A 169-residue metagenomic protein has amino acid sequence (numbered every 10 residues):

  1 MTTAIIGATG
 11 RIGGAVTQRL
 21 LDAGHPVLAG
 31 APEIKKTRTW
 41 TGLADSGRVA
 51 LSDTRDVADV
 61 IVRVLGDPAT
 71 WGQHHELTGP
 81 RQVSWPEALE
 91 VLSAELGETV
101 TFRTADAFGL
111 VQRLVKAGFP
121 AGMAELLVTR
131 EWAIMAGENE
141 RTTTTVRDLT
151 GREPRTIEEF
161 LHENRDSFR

Functional and structural regions predicted by a protein language model:
T2-T101, A105, Q112-A117, A121-M123 (+3 more regions): Oxidoreductase cofactor-interface core, primarily capturing Rossmann-like NAD(P)-dependent enzymes
T54-V62, T143, I157-H162: Short, amphipathic alpha-helical "lid/cap" segments that border enzyme active or binding sites
R81, N139, E153: Flexible coil/turn residues that form the inter-helical turn or adjacent wing/linker of helix-turn-helix
R113, L149, E163: Residues that form generic nucleotide/phosphate-binding pockets
W132-A133, G137-T144: Short amphipathic alpha-helical segments at helix boundaries and their inter-helical linkers
T144-R152: Short, flexible active-site recognition loops that position polar ligands and cofactors
E153-R169: Amphipathic terminal alpha-helices
